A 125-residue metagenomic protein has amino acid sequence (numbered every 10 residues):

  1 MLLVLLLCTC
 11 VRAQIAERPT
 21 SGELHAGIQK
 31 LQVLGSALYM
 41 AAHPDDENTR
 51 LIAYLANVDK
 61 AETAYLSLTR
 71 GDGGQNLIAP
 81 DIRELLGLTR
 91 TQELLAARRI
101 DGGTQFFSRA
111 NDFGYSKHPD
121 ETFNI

Functional and structural regions predicted by a protein language model:
M1-R12: Bacterial N-terminal signal peptides
Q14-I125: Active-site rim/loop-helix segments in enzyme catalytic domains that contact anionic ligands
